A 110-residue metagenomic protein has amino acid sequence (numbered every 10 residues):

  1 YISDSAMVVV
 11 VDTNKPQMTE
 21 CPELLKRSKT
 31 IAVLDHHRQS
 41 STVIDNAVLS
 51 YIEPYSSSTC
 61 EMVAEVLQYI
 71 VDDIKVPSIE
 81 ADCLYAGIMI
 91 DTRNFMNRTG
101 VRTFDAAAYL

Functional and structural regions predicted by a protein language model:
Y1-R27: N-terminal small/polar loop signature for handling phosphorylated ligands or for N-terminal nucleophile
S5, V33-H37, P77-A81: Membrane-targeting and insertion segments and their boundary/processing signals
V9, T30-L34, L49-I52: Hydrophobic/aromatic beta-strand patches that form the interior of the parallel beta-sheet core in alpha/beta enzyme
T13, H36-S40: Short, polar loop motifs at secondary-structure junctions
L25-A32, Y69, R102: A glycine- and small-aliphatic-rich helix-loop capping segment at beta-alpha/alpha-beta transitions that lines
S41-L110: A structured phosphate/pyrophosphate-recognition subdomain
